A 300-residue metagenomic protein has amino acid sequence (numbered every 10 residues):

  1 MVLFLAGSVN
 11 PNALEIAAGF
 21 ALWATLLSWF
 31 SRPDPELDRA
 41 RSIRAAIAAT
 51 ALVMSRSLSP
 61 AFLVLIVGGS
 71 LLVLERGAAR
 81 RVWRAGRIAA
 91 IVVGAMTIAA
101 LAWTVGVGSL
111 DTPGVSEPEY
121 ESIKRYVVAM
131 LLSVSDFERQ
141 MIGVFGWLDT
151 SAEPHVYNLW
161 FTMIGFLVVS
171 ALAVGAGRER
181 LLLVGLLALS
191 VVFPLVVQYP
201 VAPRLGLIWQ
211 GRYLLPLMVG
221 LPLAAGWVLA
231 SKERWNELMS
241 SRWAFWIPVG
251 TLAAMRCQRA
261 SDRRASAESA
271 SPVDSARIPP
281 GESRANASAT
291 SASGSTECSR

Functional and structural regions predicted by a protein language model:
S8-E15: Short acidic/glycine- and proline-prone juxtamembrane loop motifs at membrane-interface regions of multi-pass membrane
I16-P33, G220-A224: Specific aromatic-rich, kink-prone transmembrane helix
S28-S31, R39, F62-A95: Perimembrane helix-loop-helix junctions
E36, G77-R87, V168-A188: Membrane-interface helix-loop-helix junctions at transmembrane boundaries of multi-pass membrane enzymes, predominantly
R41-S57, F62-G68: Membrane-interface alpha helices of multi-pass inner-membrane proteins
L74-R76, I98, T104, S109-E121 (+3 more regions): Transmembrane helical bundles and short interhelical boundary loops of multi-pass, membrane-embedded
R81-V93, A99-V174, L229, A270 (+1 more regions): Membrane-lumen/periplasm interface segments of multi-pass, membrane-embedded glycan/lipid transferases
G177-V201, G250-A254: Transmembrane alpha-helix segments characteristic of polytopic inner-membrane glycan-assembly/cell-envelope
